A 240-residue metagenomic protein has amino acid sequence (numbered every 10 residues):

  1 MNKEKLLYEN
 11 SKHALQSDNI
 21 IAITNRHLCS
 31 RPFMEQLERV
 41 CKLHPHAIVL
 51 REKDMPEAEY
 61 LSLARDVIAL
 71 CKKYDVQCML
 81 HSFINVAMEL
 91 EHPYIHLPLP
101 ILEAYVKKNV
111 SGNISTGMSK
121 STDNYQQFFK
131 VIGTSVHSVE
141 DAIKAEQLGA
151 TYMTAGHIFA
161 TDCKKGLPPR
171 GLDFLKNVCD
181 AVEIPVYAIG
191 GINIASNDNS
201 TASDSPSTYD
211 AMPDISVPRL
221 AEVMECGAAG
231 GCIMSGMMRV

Functional and structural regions predicted by a protein language model:
M1-E35, S111: N-terminal amphipathic alpha-helix/helix-capping segment at the start of soluble metabolic enzymes
S17-P32, V131-S135, I192-N197, Y209-I215: Active-site mouth loops of central-metabolism enzymes
A22, I48, A87, A145 (+4 more regions): Conserved, mostly hydrophobic/aromatic
A47-S111, N124: N-terminal active-site wall of soluble small-molecule enzyme domains
L63-M79, K108-N109, Y125-H137, P168-G191: Alpha-helix-loop-beta-strand connector modules within alpha/beta enzyme cores
C78-P93, H137-L148, I184-A188, I192-S200 (+1 more regions): Catalytic cores of alpha/beta
L90, Y94-L99, A104, G133-D180 (+2 more regions): Glycine/Thr-rich beta-alpha phosphate-binding loop at enzyme active sites
L99-V106, T154-G166, I194, P213-V240: Glycine-rich phosphate-binding active-site loops on the catalytic face of alpha/beta enzymes
